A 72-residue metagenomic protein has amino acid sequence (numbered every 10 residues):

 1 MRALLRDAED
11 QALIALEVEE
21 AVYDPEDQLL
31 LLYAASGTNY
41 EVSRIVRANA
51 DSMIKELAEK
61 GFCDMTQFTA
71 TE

Functional and structural regions predicted by a protein language model:
M1-A8: A short beta-strand micro-motif
A3, A15, A21, A58-G61 (+1 more regions): Small side chains
A8-E17: Short coil-to-beta-strand transition motifs
E17, Q28, S36-G37, K60-F62 (+1 more regions): Short, flexible coil/linker elements and helix-boundary hinge sites characteristic of intrinsically disordered
E20-S52: Acidic, low-complexity, intrinsically disordered interaction modules
N49-E72: Mixed-charge, Lys/Arg-enriched low-complexity segments
